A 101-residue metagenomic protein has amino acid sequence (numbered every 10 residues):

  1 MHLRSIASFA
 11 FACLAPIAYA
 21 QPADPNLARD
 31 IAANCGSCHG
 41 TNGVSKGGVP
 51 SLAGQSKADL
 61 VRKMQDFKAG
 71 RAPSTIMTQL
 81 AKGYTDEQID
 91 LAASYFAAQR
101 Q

Functional and structural regions predicted by a protein language model:
M1-F9: Bacterial N-terminal signal peptides that target proteins for export
S8-P16: Bacterial N-terminal signal peptides
P16-A32, G48-P50, V61, D66 (+1 more regions): Electrostatic cytochrome c docking/interface patches
A33-T41, A92: The canonical Cys-X-X-Cys-His
C38-S45, A97-A98: Detector for the c-type heme attachment site
S45, Q65-E87: Short Fe-S-cluster ligation motifs
G54: Conserved strand-loop elements at the edges of beta-sheets that form or border functional pockets
K82-Q101: C-terminal capping alpha-helices of c-type cytochrome domains
